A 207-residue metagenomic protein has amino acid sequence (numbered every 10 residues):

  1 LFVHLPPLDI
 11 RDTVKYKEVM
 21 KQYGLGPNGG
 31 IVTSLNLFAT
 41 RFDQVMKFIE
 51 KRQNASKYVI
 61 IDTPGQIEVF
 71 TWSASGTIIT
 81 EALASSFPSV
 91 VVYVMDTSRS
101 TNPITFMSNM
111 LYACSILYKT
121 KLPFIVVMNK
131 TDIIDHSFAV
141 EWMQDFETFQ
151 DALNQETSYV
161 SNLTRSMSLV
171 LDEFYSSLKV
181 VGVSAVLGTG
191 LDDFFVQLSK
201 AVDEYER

Functional and structural regions predicted by a protein language model:
L1-V90: Nucleotide-state-sensitive switch-loop elements of NTP-binding domains
A82-R207: Conserved GTP-binding G-domain of TRAFAC-class P-loop NTPases and closely related GTPase folds
